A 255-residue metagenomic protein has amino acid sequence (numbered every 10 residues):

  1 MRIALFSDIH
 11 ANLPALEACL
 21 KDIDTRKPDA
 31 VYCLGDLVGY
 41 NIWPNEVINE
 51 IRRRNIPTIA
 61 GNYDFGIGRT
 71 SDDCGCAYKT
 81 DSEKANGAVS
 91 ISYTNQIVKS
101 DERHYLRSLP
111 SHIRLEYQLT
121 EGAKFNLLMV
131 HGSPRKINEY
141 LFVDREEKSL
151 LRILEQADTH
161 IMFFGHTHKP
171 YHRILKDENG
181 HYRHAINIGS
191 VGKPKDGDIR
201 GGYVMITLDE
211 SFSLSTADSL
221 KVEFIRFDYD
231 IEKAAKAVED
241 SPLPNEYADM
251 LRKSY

Functional and structural regions predicted by a protein language model:
M1-I3, L115-L128, K176-H184, T216 (+1 more regions): Beta-strand-turn-beta hairpins that frame and shape the catalytic cleft of phosphate-ester-processing enzymes
M1-I56: N-terminal active-site segment of His-dependent metallophosphoesterases
F6-S7, V31-D36, P57-N62, V130 (+2 more regions): Active-site neighborhood of phospho(di)ester-bond hydrolases with catalytic His/Asp-centered motifs
H10-A15, G39-I42, Y63-G68, R135-I137 (+2 more regions): Active-site environment of divalent metal-dependent phosphoester hydrolases
I23-P28, Y117-A123, Q156-D158, M205: Glycine-rich phosphate-binding loop signature in dinucleotide/nucleotide-binding domains
R54-L115, K124, D144-D158: Active-site neighborhood of divalent metal-dependent phosphoester bond hydrolases
V130-P170: ATP/pyrophosphate-binding catalytic subdomain of soluble kinases
I174-Y255: Acidic, His/Gly-rich catalytic cores of divalent-metal-dependent hydrolytic chemistry
